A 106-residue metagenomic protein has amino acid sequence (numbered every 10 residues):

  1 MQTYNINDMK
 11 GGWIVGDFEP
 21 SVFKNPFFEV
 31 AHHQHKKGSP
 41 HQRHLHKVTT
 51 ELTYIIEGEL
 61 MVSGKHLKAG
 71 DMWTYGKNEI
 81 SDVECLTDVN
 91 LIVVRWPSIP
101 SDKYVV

Functional and structural regions predicted by a protein language model:
M1-H32, Q42, S63, V106: A short, N-terminal "cap"/entry segment at the start of jelly-roll beta-barrel domains of the cupin/DSBH fold
Y4, V62-D82: Short acidic-glycine-tyrosine-enriched beta hairpin
V22-E29, K36-E51, K68: A short beta-loop-beta micro-motif enriched in histidine and acidic residues
Q34-K36, R95: Residues at the C-termini of beta-strands that transition into short coil/loop
V48-L60: Glycine- and acidic-residue-biased ligand/ion/polar-headgroup-sensing regions
E59, I80, D88-N90: Structural motif
T74, T87-Y104: A short hydrophobic beta-strand segment most commonly corresponding to one strand of the jelly-roll/cupin
